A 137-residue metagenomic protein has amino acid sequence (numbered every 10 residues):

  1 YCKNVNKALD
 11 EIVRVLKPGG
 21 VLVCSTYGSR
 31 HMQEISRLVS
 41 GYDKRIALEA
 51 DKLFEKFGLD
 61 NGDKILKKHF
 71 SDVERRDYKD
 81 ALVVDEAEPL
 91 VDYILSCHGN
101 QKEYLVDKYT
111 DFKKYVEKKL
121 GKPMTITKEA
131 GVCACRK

Functional and structural regions predicted by a protein language model:
Y1-C2: A short His-aromatic
N6-K7, V13, G19-L82, Q101-V106: Conserved catalytic/acceptor-binding region of the Class I
L53-K137: Conserved Class I S-adenosyl-L-methionine
